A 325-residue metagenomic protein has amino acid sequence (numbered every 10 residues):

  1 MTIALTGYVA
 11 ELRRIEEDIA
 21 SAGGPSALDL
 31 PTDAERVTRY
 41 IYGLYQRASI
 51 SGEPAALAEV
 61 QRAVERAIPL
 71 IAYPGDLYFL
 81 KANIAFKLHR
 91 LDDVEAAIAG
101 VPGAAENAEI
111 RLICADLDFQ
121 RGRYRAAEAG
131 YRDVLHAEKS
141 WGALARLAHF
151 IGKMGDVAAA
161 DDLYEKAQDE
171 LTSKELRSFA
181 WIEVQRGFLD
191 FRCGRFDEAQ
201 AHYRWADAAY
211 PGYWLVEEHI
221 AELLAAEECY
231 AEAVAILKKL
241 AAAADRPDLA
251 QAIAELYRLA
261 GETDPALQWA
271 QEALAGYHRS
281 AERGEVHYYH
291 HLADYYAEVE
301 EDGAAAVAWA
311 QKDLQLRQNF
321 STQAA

Functional and structural regions predicted by a protein language model:
M1-D76, A96: N-terminal leader/linker segments that initiate helical-solenoid repeat arrays
P31, E35-T38, A72, A105 (+6 more regions): Residue signature of alpha-solenoid helical repeat architecture, marking inter-repeat boundaries and helix-start
E35, Y42, D76, E109 (+6 more regions): Start-of-helix register in tetratricopeptide repeats
R39, L80, I113-C114, R146-L147 (+4 more regions): Canonical tetratricopeptide repeat
Y42, Q46-S49, N83, D116 (+5 more regions): Residue-level recognition of tetratricopeptide repeat
R47, S51-P54, L88, R121 (+5 more regions): Structural motif corresponding to the intra-repeat A-B loop/turn of tetratricopeptide repeats
